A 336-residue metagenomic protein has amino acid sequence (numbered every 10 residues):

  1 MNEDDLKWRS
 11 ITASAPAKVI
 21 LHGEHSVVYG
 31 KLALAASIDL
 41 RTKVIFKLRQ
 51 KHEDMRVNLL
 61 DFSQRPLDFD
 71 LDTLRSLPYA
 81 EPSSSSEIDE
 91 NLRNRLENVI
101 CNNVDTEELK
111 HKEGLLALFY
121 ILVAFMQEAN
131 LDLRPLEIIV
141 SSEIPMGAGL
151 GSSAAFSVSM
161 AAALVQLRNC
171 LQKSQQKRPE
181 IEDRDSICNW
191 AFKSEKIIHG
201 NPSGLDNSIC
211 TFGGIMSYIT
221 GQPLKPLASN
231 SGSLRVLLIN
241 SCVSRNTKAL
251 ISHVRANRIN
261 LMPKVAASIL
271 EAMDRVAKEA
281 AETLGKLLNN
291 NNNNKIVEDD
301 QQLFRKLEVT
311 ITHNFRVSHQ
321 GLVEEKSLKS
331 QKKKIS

Functional and structural regions predicted by a protein language model:
M1-H22, V27, A35-D132, S141 (+2 more regions): C-terminal nucleotide
P135: Glycine-rich nucleotide-binding loop
I138: Conformationally flexible catalytic loops at phosphate/diphosphate-handling active centers
I144-A148: Short pre-catalytic strand/loop immediately N-terminal to key active-site residues, enriched for Gly-Thr
G149-L150, E180: Alpha-helix N-cap/helix-initiation motif
A155-L167: Stable alpha-helical structural segments in soluble proteins, enriched in small hydrophobic residues
